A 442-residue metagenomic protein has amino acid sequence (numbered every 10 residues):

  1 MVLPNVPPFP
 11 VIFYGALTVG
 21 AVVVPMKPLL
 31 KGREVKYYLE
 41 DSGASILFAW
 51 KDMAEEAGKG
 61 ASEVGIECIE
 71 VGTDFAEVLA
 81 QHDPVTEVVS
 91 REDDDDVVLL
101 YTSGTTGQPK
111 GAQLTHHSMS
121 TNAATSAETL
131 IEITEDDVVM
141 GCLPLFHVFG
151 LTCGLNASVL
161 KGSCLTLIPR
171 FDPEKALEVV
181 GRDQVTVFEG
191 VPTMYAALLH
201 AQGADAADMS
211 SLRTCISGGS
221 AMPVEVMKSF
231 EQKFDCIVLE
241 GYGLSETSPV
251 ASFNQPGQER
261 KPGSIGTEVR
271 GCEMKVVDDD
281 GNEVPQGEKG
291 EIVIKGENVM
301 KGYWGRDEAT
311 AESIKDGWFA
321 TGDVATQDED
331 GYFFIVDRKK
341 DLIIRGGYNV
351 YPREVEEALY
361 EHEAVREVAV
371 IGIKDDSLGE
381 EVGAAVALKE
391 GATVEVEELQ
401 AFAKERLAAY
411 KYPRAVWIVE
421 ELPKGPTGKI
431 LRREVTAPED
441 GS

Functional and structural regions predicted by a protein language model:
M1, L30, L47-A49, V180 (+9 more regions): AMP-binding/adenylate-forming catalytic core of the ANL superfamily
V11, T18-A80, V89-S90, E390-A392 (+1 more regions): Structural core segment of the AMP-binding/adenylate-forming
G20, S120-V138, F146-V187, A197 (+1 more regions): Conserved AMP-binding/adenylation subdomain of ANL enzymes
L30-K59, Q81, N122-M140, D172-T186: Conserved ATP-dependent adenylate/AMP-binding module captured primarily in the ANL superfamily
H82-Y101, Q108, E132-V138: Conserved pre-ATP/AMP-binding loop-to-beta segment of ANL
V97-A123: Conserved AMP-binding A3 loop
L160, R182-G190, L199-R260, E273: Gly/Ser/Thr-rich phosphate-binding loop
Y242, K275-V293, E329-D330, A392-V396 (+1 more regions): Conserved beta-loop-beta connector loops within the AMP-binding
